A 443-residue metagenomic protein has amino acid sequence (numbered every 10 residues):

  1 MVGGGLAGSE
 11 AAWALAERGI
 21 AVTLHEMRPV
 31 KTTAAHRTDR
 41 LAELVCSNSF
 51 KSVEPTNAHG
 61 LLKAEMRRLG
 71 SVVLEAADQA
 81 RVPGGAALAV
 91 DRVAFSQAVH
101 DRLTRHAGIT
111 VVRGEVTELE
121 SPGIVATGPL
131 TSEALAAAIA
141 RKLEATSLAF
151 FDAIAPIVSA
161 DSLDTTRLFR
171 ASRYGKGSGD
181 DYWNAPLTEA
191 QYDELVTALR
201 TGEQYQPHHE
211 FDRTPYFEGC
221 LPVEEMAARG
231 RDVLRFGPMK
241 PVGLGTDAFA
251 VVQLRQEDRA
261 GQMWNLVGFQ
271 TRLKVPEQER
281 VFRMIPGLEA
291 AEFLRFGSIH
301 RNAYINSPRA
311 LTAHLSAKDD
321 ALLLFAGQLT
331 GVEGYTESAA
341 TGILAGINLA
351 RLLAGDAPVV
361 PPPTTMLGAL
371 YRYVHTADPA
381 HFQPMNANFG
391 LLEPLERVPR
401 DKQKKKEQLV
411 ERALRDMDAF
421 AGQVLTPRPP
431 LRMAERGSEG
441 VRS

Functional and structural regions predicted by a protein language model:
G3-L6: Glycine-rich Rossmann-fold phosphate-binding loop(s) that bind the pyrophosphate of adenine dinucleotide cofactors
W13-E75, P363-V374, F382: N-terminal FAD cofactor-binding segment of flavoenzymes
L61-E65, L69-I109: N-terminal Rossmann-like dinucleotide/flavin-binding domain of flavoprotein oxidoreductases that bind FAD/FMN
R81, M385-R428: C-terminal auxiliary extensions adjacent to catalytic cores
R102-R280: Predominantly flavin-linked oxidoreductase catalytic cores and closely associated redox partners
L266-V332, A339-T341, V359-T376, P384-N386 (+1 more regions): A glycine-rich dinucleotide-binding beta-alpha-beta segment and adjacent secondary-structure elements that constitute
S338-V360: Internal hydrophobic alpha-helix adjacent to the cofactor/substrate pocket in enzyme cavities
M433-E439: Glycine-biased, low-complexity coil/linker segments
